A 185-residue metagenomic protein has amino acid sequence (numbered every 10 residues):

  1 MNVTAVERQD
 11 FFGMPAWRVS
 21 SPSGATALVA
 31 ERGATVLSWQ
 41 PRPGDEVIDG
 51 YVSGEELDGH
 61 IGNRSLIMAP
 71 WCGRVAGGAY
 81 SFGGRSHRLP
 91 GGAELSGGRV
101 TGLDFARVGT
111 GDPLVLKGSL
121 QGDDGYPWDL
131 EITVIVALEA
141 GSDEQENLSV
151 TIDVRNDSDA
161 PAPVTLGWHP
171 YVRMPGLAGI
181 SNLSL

Functional and structural regions predicted by a protein language model:
M1-T151, D157-L185: Surface-exposed acidic/polar loop and edge beta-strand patches at domain peripheries
